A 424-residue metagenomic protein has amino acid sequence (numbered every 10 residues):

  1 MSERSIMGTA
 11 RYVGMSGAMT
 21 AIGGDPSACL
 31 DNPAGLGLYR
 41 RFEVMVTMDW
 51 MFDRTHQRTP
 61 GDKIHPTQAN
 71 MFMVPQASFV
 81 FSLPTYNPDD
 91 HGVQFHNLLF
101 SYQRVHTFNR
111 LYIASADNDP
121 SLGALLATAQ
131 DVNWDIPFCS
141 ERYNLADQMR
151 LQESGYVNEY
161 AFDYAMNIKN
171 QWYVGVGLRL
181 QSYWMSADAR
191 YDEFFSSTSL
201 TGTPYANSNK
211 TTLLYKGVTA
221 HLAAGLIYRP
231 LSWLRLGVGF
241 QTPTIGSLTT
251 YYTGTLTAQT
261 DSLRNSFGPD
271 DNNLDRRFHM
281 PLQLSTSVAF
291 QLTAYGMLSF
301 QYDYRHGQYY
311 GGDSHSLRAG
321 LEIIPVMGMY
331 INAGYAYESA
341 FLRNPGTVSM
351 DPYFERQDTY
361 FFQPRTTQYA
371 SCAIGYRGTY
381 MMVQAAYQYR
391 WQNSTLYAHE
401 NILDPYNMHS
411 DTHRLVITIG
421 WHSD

Functional and structural regions predicted by a protein language model:
M1-M7, S82-D424: Outer-membrane beta-barrel porins/channels
A10, I22-D31, L36-Y112, G155-N158: Outer-membrane beta-barrel translocator/receptor signature
